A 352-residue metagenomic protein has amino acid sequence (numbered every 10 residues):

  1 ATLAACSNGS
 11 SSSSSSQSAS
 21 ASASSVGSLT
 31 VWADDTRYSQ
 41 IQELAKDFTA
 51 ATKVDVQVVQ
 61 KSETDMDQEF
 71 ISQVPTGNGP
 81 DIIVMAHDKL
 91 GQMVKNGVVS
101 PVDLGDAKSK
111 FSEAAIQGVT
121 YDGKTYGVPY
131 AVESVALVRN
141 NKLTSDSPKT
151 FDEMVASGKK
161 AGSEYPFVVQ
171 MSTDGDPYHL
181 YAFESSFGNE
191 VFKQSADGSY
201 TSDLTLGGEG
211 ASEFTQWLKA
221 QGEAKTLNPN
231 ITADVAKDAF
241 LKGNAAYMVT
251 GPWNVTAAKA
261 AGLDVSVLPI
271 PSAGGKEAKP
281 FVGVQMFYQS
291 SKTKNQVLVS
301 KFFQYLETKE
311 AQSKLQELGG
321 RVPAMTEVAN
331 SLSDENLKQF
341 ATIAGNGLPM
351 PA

Functional and structural regions predicted by a protein language model:
A1-K89, G274, L298, K314: Conserved N-terminal structural module of periplasmic/extracytoplasmic solute-binding proteins
K61-E69, D88, E153, N228-L241: Short helix-initiation/N-cap motifs at beta->coil->alpha
Q73, P80-D81, K108-R139, P166-V169 (+2 more regions): A structural signal for short loop-to-beta-strand junctions that line the ligand-binding cleft of periplasmic/secreted
H87-V135, D146, F151-V155, S163 (+2 more regions): Hinge/lid segment of periplasmic solute-binding proteins
T120, R321-V322, L337-A352: C-terminal capping/gating helix-and-loop segments adjacent to ligand/active sites or protein-protein/ligand interfaces
Y126-Y130, V135, V155-D203, A245: Extracytoplasmic/periplasmic solute-binding protein
S199-N230: Glycine-centered hinge/linker elements that transmit conformational signals in sensory and ligand-binding systems
K259-G320: Extracytoplasmic/periplasmic substrate-recognition and gating elements
